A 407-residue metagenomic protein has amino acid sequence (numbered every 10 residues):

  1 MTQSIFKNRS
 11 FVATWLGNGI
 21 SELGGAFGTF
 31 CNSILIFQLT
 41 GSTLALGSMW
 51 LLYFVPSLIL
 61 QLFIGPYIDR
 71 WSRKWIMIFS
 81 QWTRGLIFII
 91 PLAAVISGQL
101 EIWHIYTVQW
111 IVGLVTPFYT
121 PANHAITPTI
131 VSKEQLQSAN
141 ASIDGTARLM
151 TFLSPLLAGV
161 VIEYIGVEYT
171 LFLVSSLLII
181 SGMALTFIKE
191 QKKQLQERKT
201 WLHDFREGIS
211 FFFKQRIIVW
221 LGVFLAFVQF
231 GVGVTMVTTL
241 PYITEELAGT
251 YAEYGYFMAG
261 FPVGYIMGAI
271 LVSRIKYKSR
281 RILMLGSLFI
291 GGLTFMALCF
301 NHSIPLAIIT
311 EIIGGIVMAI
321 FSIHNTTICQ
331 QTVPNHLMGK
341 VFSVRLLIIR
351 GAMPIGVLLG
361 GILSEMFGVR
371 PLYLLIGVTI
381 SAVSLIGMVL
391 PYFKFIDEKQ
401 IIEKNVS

Functional and structural regions predicted by a protein language model:
M1-F11, E190-V223: Juxtamembrane intracellular "pre-TM" segments in multi-pass secondary transporters
V12-T29, Y53-I68, S72-I87, H104-I162 (+4 more regions): Substrate-agnostic recognition of the 12-TM MFS/MFS-like secondary transporter fold
C31-T43, V237-A252: Short amphipathic helix-loop junctions that connect adjacent transmembrane helices in Major Facilitator Superfamily/SLC
S33-L39, P91-S97, L153-L173, E245-E246 (+1 more regions): Transmembrane alpha-helix termini and helix-breaking/packing motifs in multi-pass membrane transporters
T40, S72, A94-V95, Q99 (+1 more regions): Helix-breaking motifs and short loop linkers at transmembrane-helix boundaries and internal kinks in secondary membrane
S42-W50, I105, G249-Y254, M258: Juxtamembrane helix-start elements in MFS-like secondary transporters
I59-L62, R70, I76, S80 (+5 more regions): C-terminal transmembrane bundle of multi-pass solute transporters/carriers
A125, T129, L171, S175-T200 (+1 more regions): Helix-loop junctions on the cytosolic side of multi-pass membrane transporters, especially the intracellular loop
